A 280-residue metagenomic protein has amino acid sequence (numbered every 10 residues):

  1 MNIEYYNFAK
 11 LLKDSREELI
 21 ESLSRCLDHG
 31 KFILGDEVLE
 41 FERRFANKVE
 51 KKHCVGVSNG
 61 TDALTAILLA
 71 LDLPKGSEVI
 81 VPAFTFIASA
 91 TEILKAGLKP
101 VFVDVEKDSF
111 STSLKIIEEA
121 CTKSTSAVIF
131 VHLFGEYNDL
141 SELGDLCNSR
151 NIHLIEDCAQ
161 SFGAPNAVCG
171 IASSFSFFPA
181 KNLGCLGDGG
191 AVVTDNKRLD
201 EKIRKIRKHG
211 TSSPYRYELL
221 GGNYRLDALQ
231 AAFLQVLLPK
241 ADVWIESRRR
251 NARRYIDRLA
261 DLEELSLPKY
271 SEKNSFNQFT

Functional and structural regions predicted by a protein language model:
M1-K31, D36: N-terminal "arm"/small-domain region of PLP-dependent enzymes with the aminotransferase-like
I3, E78, I152-H153: Hydrophobic "anchor" residues on beta-strands that sit immediately upstream of conserved functional sites
A9, E21, V38-R43, K48-C54 (+5 more regions): PLP-dependent aminotransferase class I/II
L11, I33, T85, D108-S109 (+1 more regions): Glycine-/small-residue-rich active-site loops that bind phosphorylated ligands and cofactors
K31-E78, E92-K95, F102-D104: Phosphate-binding glycine-rich loop
T65-K123, A127: Conserved PLP-anchoring active-site segment centered on the Schiff-base-forming lysine
E92-I93, L146, N182, L229: Hydrophobic/aromatic ligand-binding patch that stacks against planar heteroaromatic rings of cofactors or nucleotides
D108-C185, A191-V193, R198: Active-site phosphate-binding strand-loop segment of PLP-dependent enzymes
